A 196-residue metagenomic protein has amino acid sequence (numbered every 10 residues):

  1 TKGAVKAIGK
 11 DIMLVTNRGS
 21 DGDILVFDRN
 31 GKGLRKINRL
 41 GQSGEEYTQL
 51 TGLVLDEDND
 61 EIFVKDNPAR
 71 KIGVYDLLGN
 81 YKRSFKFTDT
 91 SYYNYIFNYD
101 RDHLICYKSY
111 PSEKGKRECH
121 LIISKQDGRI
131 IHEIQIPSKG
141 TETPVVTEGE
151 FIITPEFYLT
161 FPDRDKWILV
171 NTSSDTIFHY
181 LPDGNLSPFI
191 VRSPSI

Functional and structural regions predicted by a protein language model:
T1, R35-E46, F87-D89, R129-I153 (+1 more regions): Surface-exposed loop and turn segments in beta-propeller and other repeat-based domains that flank or scaffold
T1-G22: Beta-strand-rich domains and repeat architectures in extracellular enzymes and scaffolds, especially beta-propellers
G3-A7, L53-D58, I96-D100, E148-R164: Structural signature of eukaryotic scaffold interfaces centered on beta-propeller domains
D11-R18, D60-D66, D102-E113, Y158-F178: Short beta-strand elements that form the blades of beta-propeller/WD-repeat-like and other beta-sheet-rich scaffold
R29, V74, R117-G128, D175-F178: Beta-propeller blade signature
N30-G31, G41, A69, L78-Y81 (+2 more regions): Short coil turn/linker residues within repeat-based beta-strand modules
K32-N59, K65-N67: Blade-loop segments of beta-propeller domains
Q49, K65-C119, E133-V146: Asp-box/WD-like beta-propeller blade repeats and closely related beta-sheet repeat scaffolds
